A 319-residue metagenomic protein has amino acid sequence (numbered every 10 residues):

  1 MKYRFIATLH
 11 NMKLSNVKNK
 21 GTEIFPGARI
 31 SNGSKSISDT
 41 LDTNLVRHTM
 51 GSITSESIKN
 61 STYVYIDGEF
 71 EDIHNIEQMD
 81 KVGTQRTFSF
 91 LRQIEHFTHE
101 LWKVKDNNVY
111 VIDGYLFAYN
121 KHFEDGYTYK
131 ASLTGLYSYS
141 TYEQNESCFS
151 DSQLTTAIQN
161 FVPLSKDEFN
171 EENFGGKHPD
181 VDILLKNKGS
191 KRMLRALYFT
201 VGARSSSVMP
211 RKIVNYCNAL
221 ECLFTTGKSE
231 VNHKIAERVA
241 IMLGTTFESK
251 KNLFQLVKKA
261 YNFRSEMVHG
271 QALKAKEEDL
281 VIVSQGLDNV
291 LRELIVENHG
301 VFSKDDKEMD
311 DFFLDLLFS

Functional and structural regions predicted by a protein language model:
M1-R211, L280-I282, D288-N289, L294-F318: Charged, non-catalytic interaction/linker regions at domain boundaries that couple catalytic cores to substrate
M193-A196, K212-Y216, L220, N232 (+3 more regions): Short runs of predominantly hydrophobic/aromatic residues within well-ordered alpha helices that form helix-helix
A196, T200, C217-L220, V239 (+2 more regions): Short alpha-helical scaffolding segments that buttress acidic/His motifs in well-ordered protein cores
Y198-R204, G244-F247, A272-E277: Glycine- and acidic
V214-K251: Flexible secondary-structure boundary motifs
Y216, N232-E237, L273, E277-S284: Composition- and surface-driven signal marking solvent-exposed, interaction-prone regions in large proteins
K228, S265-L273, I295-S303: Charged/polar positions within long, soluble alpha-helices
K251-D279: Histidine-centered, metal-coordinating catalytic motifs and their short helical/loop contexts
